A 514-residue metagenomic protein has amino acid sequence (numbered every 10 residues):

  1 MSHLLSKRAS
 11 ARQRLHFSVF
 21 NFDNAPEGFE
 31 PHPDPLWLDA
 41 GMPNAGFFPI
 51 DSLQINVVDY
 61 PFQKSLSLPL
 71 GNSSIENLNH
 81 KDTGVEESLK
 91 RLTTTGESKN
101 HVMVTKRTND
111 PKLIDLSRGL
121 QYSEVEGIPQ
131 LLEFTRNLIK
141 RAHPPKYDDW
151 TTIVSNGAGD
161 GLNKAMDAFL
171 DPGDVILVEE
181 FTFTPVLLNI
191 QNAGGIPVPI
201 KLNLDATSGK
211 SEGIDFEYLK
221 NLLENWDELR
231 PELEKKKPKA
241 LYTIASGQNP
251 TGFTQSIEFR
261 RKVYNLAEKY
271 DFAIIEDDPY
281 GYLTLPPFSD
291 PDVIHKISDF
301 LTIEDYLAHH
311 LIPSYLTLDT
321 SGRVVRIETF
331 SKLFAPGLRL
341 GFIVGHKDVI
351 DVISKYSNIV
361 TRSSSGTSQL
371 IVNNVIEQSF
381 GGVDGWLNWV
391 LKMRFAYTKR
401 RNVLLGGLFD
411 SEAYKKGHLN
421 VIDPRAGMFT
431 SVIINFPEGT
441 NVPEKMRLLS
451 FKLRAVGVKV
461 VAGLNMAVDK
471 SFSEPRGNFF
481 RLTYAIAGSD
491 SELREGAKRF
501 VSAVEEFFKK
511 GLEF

Functional and structural regions predicted by a protein language model:
S2-G127, A455: N-terminal "arm"/small-domain region of PLP-dependent enzymes with the aminotransferase-like
G41-A45, G159-D160, T182-T184, D205 (+10 more regions): Short, solvent-exposed loop/turn segments at secondary-structure junctions
S65-D271, I275, G281-L318, N420 (+2 more regions): Conserved core of the PLP fold type I
N77-T95, M103, P111, F134 (+2 more regions): Conserved core segment of the aminotransferase class I/II
L170, E438-L448, D490-R494: Short, conserved charged micro-motifs
V390-L405, F409, G417-P437: Conserved glycine-rich beta-strand-loop-beta hairpin in the small C-terminal domain of fold type I
V456, A467-F514: PLP-dependent enzyme catalytic core of the Aspartate aminotransferase-like
